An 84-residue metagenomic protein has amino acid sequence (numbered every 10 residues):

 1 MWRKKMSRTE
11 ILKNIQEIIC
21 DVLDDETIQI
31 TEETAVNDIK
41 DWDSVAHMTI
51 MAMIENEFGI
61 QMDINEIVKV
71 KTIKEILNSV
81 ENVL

Functional and structural regions predicted by a protein language model:
W2, S7-W42, A46-A52, E57-L84: Phosphopantetheine-dependent thiolation modules in NRPS/PKS and related acyl-activating systems
